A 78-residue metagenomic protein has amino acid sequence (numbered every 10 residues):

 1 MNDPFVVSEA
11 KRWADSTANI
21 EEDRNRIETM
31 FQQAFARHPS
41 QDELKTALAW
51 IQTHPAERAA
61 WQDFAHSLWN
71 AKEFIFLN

Functional and structural regions predicted by a protein language model:
M1-A34, H38, N70, F74-N78: An acidic, gly/pro-interrupted, aromatic-rich
E21-D23, T53-A60: Short, charged, surface-exposed loops that flank catalytic or proteolytic processing sites
K45-H54: Amphipathic alpha-helical segments that form the core helices of the histone-fold
F64: Globin-like tetrapyrrole-binding proteins
S67: Short acidic/histidine-centered micro-motifs embedded in hydrophobic/aromatic stretches that mark compact functional
